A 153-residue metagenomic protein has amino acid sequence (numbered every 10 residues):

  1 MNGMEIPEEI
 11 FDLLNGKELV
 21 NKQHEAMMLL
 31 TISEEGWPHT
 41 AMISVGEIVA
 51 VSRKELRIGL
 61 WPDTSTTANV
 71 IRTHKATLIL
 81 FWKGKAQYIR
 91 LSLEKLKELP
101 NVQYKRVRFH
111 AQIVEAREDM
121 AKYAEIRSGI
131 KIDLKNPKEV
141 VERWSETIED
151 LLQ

Functional and structural regions predicted by a protein language model:
M1-Q153: Binding-site signature for planar aromatic cofactors or substrates
